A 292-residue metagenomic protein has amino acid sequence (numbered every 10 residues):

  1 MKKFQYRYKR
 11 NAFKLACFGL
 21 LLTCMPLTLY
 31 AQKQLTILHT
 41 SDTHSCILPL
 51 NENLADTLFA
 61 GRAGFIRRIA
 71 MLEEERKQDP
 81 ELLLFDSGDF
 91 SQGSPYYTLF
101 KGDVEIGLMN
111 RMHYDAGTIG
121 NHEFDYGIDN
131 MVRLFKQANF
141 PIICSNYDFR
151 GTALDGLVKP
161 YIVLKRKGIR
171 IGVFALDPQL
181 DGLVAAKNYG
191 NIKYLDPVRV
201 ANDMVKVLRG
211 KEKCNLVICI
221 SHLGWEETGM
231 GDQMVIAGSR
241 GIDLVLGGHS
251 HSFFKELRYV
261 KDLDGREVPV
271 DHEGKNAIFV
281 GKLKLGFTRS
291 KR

Functional and structural regions predicted by a protein language model:
M1-Q34: Bacterial Sec-dependent N-terminal signal peptides
Y30-R292: Acidic, metal/ion-coordinating pockets
